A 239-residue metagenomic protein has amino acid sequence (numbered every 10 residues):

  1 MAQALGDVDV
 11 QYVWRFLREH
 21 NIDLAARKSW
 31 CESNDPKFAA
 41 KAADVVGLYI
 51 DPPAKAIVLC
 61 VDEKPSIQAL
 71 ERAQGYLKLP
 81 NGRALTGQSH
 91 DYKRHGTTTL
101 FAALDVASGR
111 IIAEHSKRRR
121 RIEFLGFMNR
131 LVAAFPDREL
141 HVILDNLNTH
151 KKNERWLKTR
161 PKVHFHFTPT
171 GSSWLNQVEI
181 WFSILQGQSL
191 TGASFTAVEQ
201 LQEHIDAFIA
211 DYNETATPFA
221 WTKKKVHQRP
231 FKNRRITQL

Functional and structural regions predicted by a protein language model:
M1, V13, C60-D62, A103 (+8 more regions): Mobile genetic element proteins and their domesticated derivatives, centered on retroelements and DNA transposons
M1-N34, I57, E63-S66: Conserved short alpha-helical interface segments
A42-G126, V226-Q238: Extended, low-complexity cationic-aromatic segments
G87-Y92, T159-Q177, A193-F195: RNase H-like polynucleotidyl transferase catalytic core
I111, V178-A197, N213: Active-site proximal helix-loop segment of RNase H-like, two-metal nucleases, encompassing DDE(D)
I122-H141: Short, basic/hydrophobic alpha-helical segments
R138-H150: Acidic/histidine-rich, metal-coordinating catalytic segments
Q200-L239: C-terminal domain-tail junction helix/linker
